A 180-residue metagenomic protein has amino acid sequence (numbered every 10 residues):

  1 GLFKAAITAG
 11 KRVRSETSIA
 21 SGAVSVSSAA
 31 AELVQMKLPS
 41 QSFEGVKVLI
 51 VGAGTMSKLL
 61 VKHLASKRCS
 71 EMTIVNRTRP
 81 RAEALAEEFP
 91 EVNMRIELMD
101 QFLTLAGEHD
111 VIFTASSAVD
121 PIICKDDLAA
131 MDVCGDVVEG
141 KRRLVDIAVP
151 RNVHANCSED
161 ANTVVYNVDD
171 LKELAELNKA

Functional and structural regions predicted by a protein language model:
G1-E44: Glycine/serine-rich phosphate-binding loop and adjoining beta1-alpha1 elements at the start of nucleotide-handling
S21, S25, V51, R77-P80 (+2 more regions): Conserved active-site and cofactor/substrate-binding residues in soluble primary-metabolism enzymes
V34-H109: Glycine-rich phosphate/diphosphate-binding loop of Rossmann-like nucleotide-binding domains
V61-K62, A86-E87, C124-L128, A155-E159: Short amphipathic alpha-helical segments
R81, R95-L128, V133-V145, V149-P150: Rossmann-like NAD(P)-binding element
A129-A180: Adenosine-phosphate binding glycine-rich loop
